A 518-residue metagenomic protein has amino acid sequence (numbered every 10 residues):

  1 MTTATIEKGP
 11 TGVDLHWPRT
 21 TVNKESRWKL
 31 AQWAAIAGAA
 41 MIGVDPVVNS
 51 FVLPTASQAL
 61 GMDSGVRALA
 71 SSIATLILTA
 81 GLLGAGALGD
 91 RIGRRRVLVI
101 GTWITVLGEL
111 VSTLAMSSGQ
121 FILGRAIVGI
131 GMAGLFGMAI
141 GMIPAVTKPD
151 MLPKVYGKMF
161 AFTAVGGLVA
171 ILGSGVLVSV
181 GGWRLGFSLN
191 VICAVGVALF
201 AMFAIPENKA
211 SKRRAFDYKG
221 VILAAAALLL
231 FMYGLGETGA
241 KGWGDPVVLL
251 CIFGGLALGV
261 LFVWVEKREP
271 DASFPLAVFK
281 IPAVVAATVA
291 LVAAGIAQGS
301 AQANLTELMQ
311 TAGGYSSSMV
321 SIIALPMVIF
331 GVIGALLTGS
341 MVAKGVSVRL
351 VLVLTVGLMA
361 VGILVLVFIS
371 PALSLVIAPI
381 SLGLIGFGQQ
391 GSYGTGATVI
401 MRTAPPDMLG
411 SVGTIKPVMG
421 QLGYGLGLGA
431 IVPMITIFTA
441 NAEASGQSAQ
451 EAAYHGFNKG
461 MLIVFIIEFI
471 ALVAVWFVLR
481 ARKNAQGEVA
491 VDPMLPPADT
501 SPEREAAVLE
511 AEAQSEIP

Functional and structural regions predicted by a protein language model:
M1-R27, V478-P518: Intrinsic disorder in cytosolic terminal tails and internal cytosolic loops of multi-pass membrane transporters
W28-D45, N49-F51, P246-C251, L258 (+2 more regions): 12-transmembrane solute porter fold
V52-G81, S118-Q120, S318-I322: Extracellular/periplasmic helix-loop-helix junction of adjacent transmembrane segments in MFS-like secondary
A56-S57, L88-G89, G173-G181, L235 (+3 more regions): Interfacial helix-cap and linker-helix signal at transmembrane-aqueous boundaries of multi-pass secondary transporters
S64-G65, P149-M159, S317, P406-K416: Loop-to-transmembrane helix entry/capping segments in MFS-fold secondary transporters and related SLC/MFSD carriers
S72-G86, F136-I140, L325-T338: Central cavity-lining transmembrane alpha-helices of secondary-active solute carriers, predominantly the Major
L82, G86-K219: Helix-loop-helix hairpins in multi-pass membrane proteins, especially solute transporters
G175, S179-A290, A297: Hydrophobic transmembrane-helix bundles of small-molecule transporters
